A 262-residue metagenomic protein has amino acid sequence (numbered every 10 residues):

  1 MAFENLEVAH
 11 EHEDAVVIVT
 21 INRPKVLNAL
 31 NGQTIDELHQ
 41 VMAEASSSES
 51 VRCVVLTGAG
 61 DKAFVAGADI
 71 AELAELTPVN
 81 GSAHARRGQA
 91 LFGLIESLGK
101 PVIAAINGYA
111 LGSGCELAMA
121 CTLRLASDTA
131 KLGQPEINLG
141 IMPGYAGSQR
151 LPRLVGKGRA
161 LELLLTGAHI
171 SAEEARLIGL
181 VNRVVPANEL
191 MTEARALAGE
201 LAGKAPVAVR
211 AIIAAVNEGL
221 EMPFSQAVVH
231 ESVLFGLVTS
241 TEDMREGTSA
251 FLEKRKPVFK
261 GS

Functional and structural regions predicted by a protein language model:
M1-T57, V79, G93: Conserved CoA-thioester-binding segment of acyl-CoA-metabolizing enzymes
V19, R23, L38, L56 (+6 more regions): Terminal peptide-recognition signature
Q33, E37, R87, L94 (+4 more regions): Charged catalytic carboxylate motif
A43, G58-L94, A110, G140 (+1 more regions): Glycine- (often His-adjacent) and acidic-residue-rich active-site loop that binds/positions the CoA thioester
L94-V209, L237-T241, R245-S249, R255 (+1 more regions): Crotonase-fold acyl-CoA enzyme core
I213-M222: Short, charged, surface-exposed hinge/linker loops at domain edges that act as mobile lids or interdomain connectors
